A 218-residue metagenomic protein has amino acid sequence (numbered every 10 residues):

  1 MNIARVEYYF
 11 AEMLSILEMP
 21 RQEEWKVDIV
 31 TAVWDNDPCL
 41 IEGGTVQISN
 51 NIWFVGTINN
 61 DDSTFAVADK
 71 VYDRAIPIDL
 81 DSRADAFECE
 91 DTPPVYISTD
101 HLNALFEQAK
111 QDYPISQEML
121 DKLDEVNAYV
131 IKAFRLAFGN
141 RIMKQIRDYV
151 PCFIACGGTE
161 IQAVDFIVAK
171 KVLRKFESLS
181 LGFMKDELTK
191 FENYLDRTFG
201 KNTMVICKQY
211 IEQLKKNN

Functional and structural regions predicted by a protein language model:
M1-N218: C-terminal regulatory/interaction module of P-loop NTP-utilizing enzymes
